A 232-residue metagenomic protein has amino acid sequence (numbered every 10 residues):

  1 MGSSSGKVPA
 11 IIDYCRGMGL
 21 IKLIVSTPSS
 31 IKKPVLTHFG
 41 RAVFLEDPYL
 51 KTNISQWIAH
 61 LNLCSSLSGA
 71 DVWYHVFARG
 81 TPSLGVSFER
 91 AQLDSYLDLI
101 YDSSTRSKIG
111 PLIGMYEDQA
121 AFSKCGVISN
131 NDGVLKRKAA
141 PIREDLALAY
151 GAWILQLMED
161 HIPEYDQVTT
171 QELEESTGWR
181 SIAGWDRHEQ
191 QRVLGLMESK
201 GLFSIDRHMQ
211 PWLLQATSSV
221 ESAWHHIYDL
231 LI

Functional and structural regions predicted by a protein language model:
M1-I232: Donor-sugar nucleotide-binding helix/loop cap in glycosyltransferases
